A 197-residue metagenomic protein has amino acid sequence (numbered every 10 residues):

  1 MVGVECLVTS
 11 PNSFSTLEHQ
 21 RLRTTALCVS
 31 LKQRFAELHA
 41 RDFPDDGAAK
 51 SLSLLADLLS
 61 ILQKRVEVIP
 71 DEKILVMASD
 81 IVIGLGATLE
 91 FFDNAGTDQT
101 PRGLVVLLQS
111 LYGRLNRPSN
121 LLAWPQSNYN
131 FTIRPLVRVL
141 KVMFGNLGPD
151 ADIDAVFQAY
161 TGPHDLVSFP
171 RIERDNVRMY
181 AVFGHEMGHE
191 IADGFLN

Functional and structural regions predicted by a protein language model:
M1-F183, E190-L196: Basic/hydrophobic alpha-helical interface regions
